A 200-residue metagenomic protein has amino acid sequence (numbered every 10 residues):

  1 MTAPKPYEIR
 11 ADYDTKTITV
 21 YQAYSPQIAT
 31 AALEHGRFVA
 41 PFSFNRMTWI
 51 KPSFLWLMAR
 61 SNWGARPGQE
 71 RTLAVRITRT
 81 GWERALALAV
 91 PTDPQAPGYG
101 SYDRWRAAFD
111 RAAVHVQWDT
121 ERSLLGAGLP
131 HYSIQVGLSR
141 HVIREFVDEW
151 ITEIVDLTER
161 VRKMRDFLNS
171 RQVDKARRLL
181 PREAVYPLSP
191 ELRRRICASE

Functional and structural regions predicted by a protein language model:
M1-I18, S43-R46, W63-E200: Conserved NAD+-utilizing ADP-ribose enzyme module
T15-L55, R60-R66: Glycine-rich loop/turn
